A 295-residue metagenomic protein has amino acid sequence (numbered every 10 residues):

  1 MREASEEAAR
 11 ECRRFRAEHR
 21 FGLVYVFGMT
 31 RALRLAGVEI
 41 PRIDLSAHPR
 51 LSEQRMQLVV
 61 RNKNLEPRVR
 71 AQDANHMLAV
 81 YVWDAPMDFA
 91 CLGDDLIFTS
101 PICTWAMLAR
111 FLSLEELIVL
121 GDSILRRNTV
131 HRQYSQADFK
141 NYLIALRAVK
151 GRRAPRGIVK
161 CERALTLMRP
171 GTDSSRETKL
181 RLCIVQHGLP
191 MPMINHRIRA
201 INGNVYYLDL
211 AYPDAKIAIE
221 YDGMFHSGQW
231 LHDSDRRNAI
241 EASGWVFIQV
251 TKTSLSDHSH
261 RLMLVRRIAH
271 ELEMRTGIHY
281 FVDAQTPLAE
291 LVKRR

Functional and structural regions predicted by a protein language model:
M1-P155, E273-R295: Short gly/ser-rich loop at a beta-strand->alpha-helix junction or flexible surface loop bordering the NTP-binding
S135-R295: Surface segments flanking catalytic/ligand-binding clefts of nucleic-acid enzymes
